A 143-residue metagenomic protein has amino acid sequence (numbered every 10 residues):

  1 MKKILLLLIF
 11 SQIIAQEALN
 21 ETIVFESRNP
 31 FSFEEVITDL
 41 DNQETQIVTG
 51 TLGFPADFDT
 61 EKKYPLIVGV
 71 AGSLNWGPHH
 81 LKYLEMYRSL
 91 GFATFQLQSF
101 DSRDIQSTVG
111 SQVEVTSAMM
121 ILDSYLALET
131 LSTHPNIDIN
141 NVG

Functional and structural regions predicted by a protein language model:
K3-I13: Sec-dependent N-terminal signal peptides
Q16-K62: N-terminal cap/lid segment of alpha/beta-hydrolase-fold proteins
N29-F31, L74, D101-R103: Feature marks short, surface-exposed loop/turn motifs that line or immediately flank catalytic pockets and channel
E61-G72: Short beta-strand element of the alpha/beta-hydrolase
P78-L97, D101-D104: Short amphipathic alpha-helix adjacent to the substrate-entry channel of hydrolases
I105-E114: Surface-exposed, active-site-proximal loop segments in enzymatic domains
V113-P135, I139: Alpha/beta-hydrolase active-site loop
N141-G143: Residue in the alpha/beta-hydrolase core beta-strand immediately N-terminal to the catalytic nucleophile
